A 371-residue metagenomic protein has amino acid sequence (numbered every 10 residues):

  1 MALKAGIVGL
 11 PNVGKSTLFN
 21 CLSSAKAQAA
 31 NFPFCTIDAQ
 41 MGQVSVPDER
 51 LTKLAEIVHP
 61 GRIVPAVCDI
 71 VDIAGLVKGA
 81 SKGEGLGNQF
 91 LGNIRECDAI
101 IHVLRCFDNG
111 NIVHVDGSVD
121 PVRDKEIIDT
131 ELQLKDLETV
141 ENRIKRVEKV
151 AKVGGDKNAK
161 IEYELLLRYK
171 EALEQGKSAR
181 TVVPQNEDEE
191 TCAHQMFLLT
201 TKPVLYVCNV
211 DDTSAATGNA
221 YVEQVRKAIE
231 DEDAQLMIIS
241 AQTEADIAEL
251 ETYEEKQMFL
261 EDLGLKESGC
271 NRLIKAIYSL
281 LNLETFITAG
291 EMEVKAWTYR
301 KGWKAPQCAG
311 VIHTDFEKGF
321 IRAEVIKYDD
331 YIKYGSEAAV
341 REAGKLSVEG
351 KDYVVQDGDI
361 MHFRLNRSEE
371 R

Functional and structural regions predicted by a protein language model:
M1-V113, V122, R143, V147: Conserved G1/Walker A P-loop phosphate-binding module
L3-V8, V13, F19, R146-V354 (+3 more regions): C-terminal-of-GTPase-core extension/linker across diverse P-loop GTPases
S24-A25, R50-L51, G75-V77, R105-N111 (+6 more regions): Conserved nucleotide-binding/hydrolysis micro-motifs of P-loop NTPases
A30-N31, I112-D116, G218-A220, L250: Short amphipathic alpha-helical segments
L76-K82, G117-L132, A151-N158, G264: Flexible beta-alpha connector loops of hexameric P-loop NTPases
L91, L134-L137, G264-E267, N271: Short amphipathic alpha-helical segments with heptad-repeat character
R95, A99-H102, F107-K135, T139-N142 (+2 more regions): Switch/coupling subdomain of P-loop NTPase systems
E96, Q356-D357: Short, flexible surface segments
